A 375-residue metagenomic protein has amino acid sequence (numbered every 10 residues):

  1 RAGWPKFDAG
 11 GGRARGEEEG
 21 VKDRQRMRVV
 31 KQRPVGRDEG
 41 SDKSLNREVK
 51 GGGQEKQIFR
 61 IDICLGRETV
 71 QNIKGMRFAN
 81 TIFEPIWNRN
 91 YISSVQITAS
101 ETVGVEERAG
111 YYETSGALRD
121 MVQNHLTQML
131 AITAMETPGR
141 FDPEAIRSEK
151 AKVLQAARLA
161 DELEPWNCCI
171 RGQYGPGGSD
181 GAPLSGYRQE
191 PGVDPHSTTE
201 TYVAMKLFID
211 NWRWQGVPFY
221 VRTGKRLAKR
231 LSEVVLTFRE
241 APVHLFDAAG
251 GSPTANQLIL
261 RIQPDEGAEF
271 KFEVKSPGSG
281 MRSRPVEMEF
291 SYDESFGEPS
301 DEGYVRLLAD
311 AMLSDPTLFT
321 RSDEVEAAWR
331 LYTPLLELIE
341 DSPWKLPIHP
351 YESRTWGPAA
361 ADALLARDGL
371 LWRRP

Functional and structural regions predicted by a protein language model:
R1-V30, V35-P375: Secretory/organelle targeting and membrane-embedding segments
